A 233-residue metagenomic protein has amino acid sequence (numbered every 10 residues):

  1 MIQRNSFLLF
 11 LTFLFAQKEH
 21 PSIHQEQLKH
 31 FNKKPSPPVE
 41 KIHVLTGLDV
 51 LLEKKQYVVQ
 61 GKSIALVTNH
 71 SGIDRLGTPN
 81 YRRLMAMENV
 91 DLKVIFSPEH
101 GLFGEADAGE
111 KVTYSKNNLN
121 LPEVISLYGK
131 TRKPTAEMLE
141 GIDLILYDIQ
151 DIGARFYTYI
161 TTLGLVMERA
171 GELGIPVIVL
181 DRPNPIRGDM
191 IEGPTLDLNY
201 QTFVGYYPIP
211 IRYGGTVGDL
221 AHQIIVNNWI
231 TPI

Functional and structural regions predicted by a protein language model:
M1-F31, P35-S36: Bacterial Sec-dependent N-terminal signal peptides
H43-V90: N-terminal phosphate-binding or glycine-rich loops at protein starts, especially the Walker A/P-loop of NTPases
N89-V90, E172-P176: A short helix->loop->beta-strand "cap" motif at the edges of active sites that frequently abuts
D91-G101, L180: Short internal beta-strands
G104-A108, I178-Q201: Glycine-rich, charge-decorated loop segments at or immediately adjacent to ligand/cofactor-binding or catalytic sites
E110-I142, A154: Glycine-rich oxoanion-binding loops at beta->alpha junctions
D151-L163: Glycine/threonine-rich flexible loop motifs
Q201-I233: Conserved anion/nucleotide-ligand pocket segment
